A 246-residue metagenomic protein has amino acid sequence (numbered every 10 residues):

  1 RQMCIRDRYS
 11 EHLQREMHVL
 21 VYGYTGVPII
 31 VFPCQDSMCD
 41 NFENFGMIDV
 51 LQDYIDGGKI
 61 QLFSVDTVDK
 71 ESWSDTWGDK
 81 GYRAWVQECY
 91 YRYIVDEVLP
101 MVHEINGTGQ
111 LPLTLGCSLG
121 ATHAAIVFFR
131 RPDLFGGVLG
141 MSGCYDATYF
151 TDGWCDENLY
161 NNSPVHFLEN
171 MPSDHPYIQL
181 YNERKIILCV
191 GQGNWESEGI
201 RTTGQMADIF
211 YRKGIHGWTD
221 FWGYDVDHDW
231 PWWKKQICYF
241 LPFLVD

Functional and structural regions predicted by a protein language model:
Q2, R6-D246: Non-catalytic cap/lid and distal C-terminal segments of serine-dependent acyl enzymes
